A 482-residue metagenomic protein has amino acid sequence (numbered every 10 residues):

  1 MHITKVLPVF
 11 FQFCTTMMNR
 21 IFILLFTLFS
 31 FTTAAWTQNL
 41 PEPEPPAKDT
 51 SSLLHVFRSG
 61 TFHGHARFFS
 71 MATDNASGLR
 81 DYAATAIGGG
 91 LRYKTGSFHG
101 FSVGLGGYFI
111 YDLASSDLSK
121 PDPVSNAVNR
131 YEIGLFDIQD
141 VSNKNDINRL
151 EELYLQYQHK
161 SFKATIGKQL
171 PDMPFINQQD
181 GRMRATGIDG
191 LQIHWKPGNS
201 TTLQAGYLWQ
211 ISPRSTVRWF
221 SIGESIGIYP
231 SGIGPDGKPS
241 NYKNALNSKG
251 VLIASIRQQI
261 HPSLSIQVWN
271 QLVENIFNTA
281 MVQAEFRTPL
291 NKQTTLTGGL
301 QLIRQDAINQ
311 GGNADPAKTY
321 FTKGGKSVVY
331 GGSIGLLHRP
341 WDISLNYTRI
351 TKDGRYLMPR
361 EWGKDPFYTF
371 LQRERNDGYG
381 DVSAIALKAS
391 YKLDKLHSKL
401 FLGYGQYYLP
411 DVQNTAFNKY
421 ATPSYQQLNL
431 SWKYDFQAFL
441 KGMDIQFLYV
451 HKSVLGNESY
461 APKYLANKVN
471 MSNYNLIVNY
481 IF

Functional and structural regions predicted by a protein language model:
S52-T73, F101-L105: Transmembrane beta-strand segments of Gram-negative outer membrane beta-barrel proteins
F62, H99-V103, S161-T165, S200-L203 (+7 more regions): Repeated loop/turn-to-beta-strand initiation elements of outer-membrane beta-barrel proteins
G64, G89-T95, L153-Y157, L191-W195 (+8 more regions): Residues on the lipid-exposed face of transmembrane beta-strands in outer-membrane beta-barrel proteins
F68-A72, G107-L113, H159-S161, K168-M173 (+12 more regions): Transmembrane beta-strands of outer-membrane beta-barrel pores
K94-S125, D140-S221, Q258-S263, L345-T351: Outer membrane beta-barrel
L113-D117, Q204-A254, T294-F367, H451-V469: Outer-membrane beta-barrel translocator/channel fold
Q178-A185, I211-R214, L246-S248, N270-M281 (+2 more regions): Solvent-exposed loop/turn segments connecting transmembrane beta-strands in outer-membrane beta-barrel proteins
K468-F482: Outer-membrane beta-barrel "beta-signal"
